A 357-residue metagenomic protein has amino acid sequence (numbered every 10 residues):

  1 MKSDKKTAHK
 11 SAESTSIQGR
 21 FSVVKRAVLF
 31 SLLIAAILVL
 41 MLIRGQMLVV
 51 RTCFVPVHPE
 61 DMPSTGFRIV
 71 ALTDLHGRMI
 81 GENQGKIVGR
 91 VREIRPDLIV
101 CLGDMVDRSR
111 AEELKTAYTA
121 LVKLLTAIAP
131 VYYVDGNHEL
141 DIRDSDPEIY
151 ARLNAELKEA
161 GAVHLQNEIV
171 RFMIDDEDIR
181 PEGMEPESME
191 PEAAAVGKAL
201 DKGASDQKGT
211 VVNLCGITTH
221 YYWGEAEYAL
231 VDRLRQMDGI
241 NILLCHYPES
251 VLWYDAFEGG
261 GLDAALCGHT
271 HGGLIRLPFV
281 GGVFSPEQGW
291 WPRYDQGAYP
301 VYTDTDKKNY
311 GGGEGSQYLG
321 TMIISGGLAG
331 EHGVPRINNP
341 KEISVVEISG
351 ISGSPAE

Functional and structural regions predicted by a protein language model:
M1-P63: N-terminal membrane-anchoring alpha-helices
V57, A120-E227, R233, Y302: Extended active-site neighborhood of metal-dependent phosphoesterases/phosphodiesterases
G66-H76, P181, G209-H220, N241-H246 (+1 more regions): Active-site-proximal beta-strand elements of phosphoester/diester hydrolases
F67-A155, E159-V163: Membrane-embedded segments
A71-T73, I99-D104, P130-N137, L165-E168 (+3 more regions): Active-site neighborhood of phospho(di)ester-bond hydrolases with catalytic His/Asp-centered motifs
L75-G77, M105-R108, N137-D141, V170-F172 (+4 more regions): Solvent-exposed loop/turn segments at secondary-structure junctions within structured extracellular/periplasmic domains
I94, V122-I128, L234-M237, A256-G260: Short, conserved loop/helix-junction motifs that constitute active-site signature segments in enzyme catalytic cores
P248-S344, I351-S354: Conserved beta-sheet core of the metallophosphoesterase superfamily
